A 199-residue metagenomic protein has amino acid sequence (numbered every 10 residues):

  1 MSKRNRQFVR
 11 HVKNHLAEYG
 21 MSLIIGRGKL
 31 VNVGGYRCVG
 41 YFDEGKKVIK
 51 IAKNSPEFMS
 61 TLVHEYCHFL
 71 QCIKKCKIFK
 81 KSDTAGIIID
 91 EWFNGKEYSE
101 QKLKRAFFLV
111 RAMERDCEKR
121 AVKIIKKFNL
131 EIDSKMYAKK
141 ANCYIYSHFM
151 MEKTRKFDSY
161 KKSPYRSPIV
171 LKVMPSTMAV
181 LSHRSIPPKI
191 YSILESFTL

Functional and structural regions predicted by a protein language model:
M1-Y19, L70-Q71, G86, V110 (+1 more regions): Charge-dense, intrinsically disordered terminal/linker segments
S2-N5, K13-M59, Y66-I73, I78-K81: Active-site scaffold of zinc-dependent metalloenzymes
R37-C38, F42, W92, K96-E100 (+2 more regions): Amphipathic, alpha-helical segments enriched in basic
F58-T61, F107: Generic alpha-helical structural signal
C67-F69, I87-I88, M151, F157: Short, charged/polar low-complexity linear motifs in solvent-exposed/disordered segments
C72-R111, Y137-A138: Post-HEXXH active-site segment of zinc metalloproteases
E100-R115, K119-L199: Long, well-structured alpha-helical subdomains associated with metal-dependent extracellular/ecto-lumenal hydrolases
